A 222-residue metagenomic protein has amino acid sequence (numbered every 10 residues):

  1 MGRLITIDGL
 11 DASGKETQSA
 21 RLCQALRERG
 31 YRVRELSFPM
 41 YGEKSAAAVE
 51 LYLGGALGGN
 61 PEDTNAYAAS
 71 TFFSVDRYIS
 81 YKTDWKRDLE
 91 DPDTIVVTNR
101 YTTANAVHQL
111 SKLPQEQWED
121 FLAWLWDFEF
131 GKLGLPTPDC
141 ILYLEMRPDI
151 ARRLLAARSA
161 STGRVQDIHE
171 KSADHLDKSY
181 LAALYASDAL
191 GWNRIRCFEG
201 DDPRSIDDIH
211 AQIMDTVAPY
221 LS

Functional and structural regions predicted by a protein language model:
I7: Hydrophobic anchor at the beta1->P-loop junction of P-loop NTPases
L10: P-loop (Walker A) phosphate-binding loop of NTP-binding proteins
S13: ATP-binding Walker
E16: Walker A/P-loop
C23, D149-S222: NTP-dependent small-molecule kinase module
Y31-D127, K132-L133: ATP-dependent small-molecule kinase phosphotransfer cores that center on conserved nucleotide phosphate-binding segments
T103-L181: A glycine- and Lys/Arg-enriched "phosphate-lid" helix/loop adjacent to the NTP-binding pocket of small-molecule kinases
